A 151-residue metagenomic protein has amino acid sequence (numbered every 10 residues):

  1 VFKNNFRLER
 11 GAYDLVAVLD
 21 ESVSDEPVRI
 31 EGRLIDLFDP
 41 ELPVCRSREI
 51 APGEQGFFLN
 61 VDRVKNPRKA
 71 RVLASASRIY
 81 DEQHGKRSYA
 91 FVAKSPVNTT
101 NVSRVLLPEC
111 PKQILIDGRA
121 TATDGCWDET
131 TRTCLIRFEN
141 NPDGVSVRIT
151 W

Functional and structural regions predicted by a protein language model:
V1-H84, S103: A conserved amphipathic helix/loop scaffold that creates a polar/acidic microenvironment used either to coordinate
Y13-D20, R87-S95, I114: Short, well-ordered beta-strand segments enriched in hydrophobic/aromatic residues
D20-V23, I30-E31, P96-T99, L106-K112 (+1 more regions): Short proline/glycine-enriched turn/loop motifs at strand-loop junctions of beta-rich domains
E31-S47, L115-I136: Solvent-exposed beta-strand/loop surfaces of large extracellular or lumenal domains
R46-R48, Y80, F91-A93, C134-E139: Beta-strand-rich interaction surfaces with strong enrichment in secreted/lumenal proteins
Y80-R104: Beta-strand-rich recognition domains
T133-W151: Surface-exposed interaction regions enriched in Ser/Thr/Asp/Glu that occur as long low-complexity tracts or repetitive
